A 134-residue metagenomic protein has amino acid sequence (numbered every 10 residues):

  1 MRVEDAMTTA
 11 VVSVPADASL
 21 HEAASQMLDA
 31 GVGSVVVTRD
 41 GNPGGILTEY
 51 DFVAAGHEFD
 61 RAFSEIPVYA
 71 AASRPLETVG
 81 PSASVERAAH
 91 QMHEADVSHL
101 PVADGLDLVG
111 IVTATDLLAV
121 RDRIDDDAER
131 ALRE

Functional and structural regions predicted by a protein language model:
M1-T9, T48-T78, S84-H93, T113-E134: Tandem CBS (Bateman) regulatory domains
A6, E22-A24, R39-G41, F59-R61: Short hydrophobic/aromatic-rich motifs at helix boundaries and adjacent loops
V11-V14, P43-G44, A62, L76-V79 (+2 more regions): Short N-terminal micro-motifs specific to bacterial/archaeal maturation and metal-cluster initiation sites
S13, A18, S34-V35, N42 (+3 more regions): Aromatic-residue detector
V14-G31, T38-R39, V79-D96, A103 (+2 more regions): The conserved cystathionine-beta-synthase
M27-A30, V35-D51, M92, L100-T115: A glycine-centered beta-loop-beta connector
